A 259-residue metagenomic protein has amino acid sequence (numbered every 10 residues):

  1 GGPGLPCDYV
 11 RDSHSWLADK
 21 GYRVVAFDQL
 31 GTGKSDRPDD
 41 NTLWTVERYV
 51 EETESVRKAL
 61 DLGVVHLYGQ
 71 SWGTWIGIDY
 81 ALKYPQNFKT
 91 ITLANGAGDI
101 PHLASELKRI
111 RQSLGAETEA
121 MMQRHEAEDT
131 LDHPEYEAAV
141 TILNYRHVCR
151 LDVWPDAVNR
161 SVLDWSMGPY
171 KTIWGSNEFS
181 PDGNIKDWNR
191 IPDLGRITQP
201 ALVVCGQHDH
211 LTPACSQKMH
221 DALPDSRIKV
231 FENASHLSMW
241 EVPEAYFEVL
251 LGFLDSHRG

Functional and structural regions predicted by a protein language model:
G1-P38, T42: Conserved HGGG/HGGXW glycine-rich cap/lid loop of the alpha/beta-hydrolase fold
P3-G4, Q29-G33, G73, G98 (+1 more regions): Alpha/beta-hydrolase active-site loop signature
A26-W72: Active-site loop/oxyanion-hole signature of alpha/beta-hydrolase fold enzymes
G63-E106: Conserved hydrolase catalytic core segment
T90-L131: Flexible "cap/lid" loop of the alpha/beta hydrolase fold
L114, A120-Q199, K218: Alpha/beta-hydrolase
I191-A234: Conserved loop-alpha-helix segment in the C-terminal half of the alpha/beta-hydrolase fold that carries the catalytic
D225-G259: Catalytic active-site module of serine/aspartate enzymes centered on a nucleophile-bearing elbow/loop
